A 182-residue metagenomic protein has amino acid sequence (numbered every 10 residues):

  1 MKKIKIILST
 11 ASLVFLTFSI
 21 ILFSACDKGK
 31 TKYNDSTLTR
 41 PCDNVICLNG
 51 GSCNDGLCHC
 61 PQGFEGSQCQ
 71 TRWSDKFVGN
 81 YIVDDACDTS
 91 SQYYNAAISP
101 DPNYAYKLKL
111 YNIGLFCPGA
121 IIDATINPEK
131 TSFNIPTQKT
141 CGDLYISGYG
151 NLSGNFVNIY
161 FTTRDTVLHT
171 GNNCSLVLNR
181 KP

Functional and structural regions predicted by a protein language model:
K2-L13: Bacterial N-terminal signal peptides that target proteins for export
I21-A25: C-terminal motif of bacterial Sec signal peptides marking the signal peptidase cleavage site
D27-K30: Bacterial signal peptide processing site
R40-G50: Disulfide-braced loops of extracellular cysteine-rich modules
C58-G63: Short sequence segments immediately N-terminal to proteolytic processing junctions that release a mature
W73-Y94, L108-L110: Tryptophan-anchored aromatic micro-motifs
D85-D88, D123-P182: Beta-sheet ligand-binding and adhesion/scaffold domains
